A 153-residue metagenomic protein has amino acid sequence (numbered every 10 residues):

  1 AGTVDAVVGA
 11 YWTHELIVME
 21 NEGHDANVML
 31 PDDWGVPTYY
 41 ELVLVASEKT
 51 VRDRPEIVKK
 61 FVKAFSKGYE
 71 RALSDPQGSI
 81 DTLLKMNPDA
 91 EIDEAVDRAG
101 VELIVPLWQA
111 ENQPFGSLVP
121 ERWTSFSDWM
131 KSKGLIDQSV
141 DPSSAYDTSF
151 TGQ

Functional and structural regions predicted by a protein language model:
G2-V4, Q113-P114: Short, contiguous strand/loop micro-motifs
T3-D89: Pocket-lining segment of extracytoplasmic ligand-binding domains
V8, V28, D93-V96, S139-V140: A generic structural-conservation signal
E15, D25, Y40, S47 (+5 more regions): Glycine-rich, flexible loop/turn motifs
R52-K133: Secondary-structure end/capping motifs
E121-Q153: Conserved C-terminal helix/tail region of periplasmic/extracytoplasmic solute-binding proteins
